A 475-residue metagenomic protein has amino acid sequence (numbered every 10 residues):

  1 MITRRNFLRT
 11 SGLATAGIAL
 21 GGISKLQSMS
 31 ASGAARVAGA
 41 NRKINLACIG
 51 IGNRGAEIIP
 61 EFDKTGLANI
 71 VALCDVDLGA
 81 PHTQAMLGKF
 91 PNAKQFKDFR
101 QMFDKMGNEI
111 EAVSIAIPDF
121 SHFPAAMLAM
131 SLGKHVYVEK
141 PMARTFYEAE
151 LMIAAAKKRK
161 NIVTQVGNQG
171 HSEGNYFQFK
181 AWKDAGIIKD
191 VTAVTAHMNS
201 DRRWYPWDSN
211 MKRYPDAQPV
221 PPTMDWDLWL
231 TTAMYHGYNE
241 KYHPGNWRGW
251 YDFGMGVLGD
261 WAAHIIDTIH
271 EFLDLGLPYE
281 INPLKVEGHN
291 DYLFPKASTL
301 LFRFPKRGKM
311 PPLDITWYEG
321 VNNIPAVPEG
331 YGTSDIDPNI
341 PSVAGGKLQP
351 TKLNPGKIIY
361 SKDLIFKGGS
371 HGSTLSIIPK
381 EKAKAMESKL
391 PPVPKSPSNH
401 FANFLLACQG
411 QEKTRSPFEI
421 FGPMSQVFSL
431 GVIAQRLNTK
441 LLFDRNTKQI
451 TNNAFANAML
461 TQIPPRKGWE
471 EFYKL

Functional and structural regions predicted by a protein language model:
M1-I18: N-terminal secretory signal peptides and thylakoid transit peptides that target proteins across membranes
A14-F90, G170, I269: N-terminal Rossmann-like dinucleotide-binding module
V37, E61, C74, L78-G79 (+4 more regions): Glycine-enriched catalytic-core subsegment of oxygenase/oxidase enzymes
G50, R54-G55, K158-Q165, G170-P283 (+6 more regions): Predominantly a Rossmann-like dinucleotide-binding segment in NAD(P)-dependent oxidoreductases
K94-D98: Short acidic-hydrophobic, aromatic-tinged amphipathic segments that line or gate anion-handling sites
Q101-N108: Short amphipathic alpha-helix with an adjacent loop that forms part of the alpha/beta core around
V113-S114: N-terminal Rossmann-like NAD(P) cofactor-binding module of classical short-chain dehydrogenase/reductase
F123-S172, G186: Beta-strand-loop-alpha-helix segment that lines the small-molecule cofactor/substrate pocket of alpha/beta enzymes
